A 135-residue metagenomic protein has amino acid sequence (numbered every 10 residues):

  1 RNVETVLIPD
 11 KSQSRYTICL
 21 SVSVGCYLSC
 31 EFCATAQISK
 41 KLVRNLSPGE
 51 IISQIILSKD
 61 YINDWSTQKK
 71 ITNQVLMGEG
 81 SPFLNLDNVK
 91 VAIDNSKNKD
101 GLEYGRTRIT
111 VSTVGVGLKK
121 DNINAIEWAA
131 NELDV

Functional and structural regions predicted by a protein language model:
R1-Q13: Conserved AdoMet
N2, T17, R108: A residue-level signal for beta-strand positions that form part of recognition/binding surfaces within mature
E4, Q54, S81: Acidic-residue sensor for enzyme active/binding pockets
E4, R15-Y16, C30, L84 (+1 more regions): Short acidic, gly/pro-rich beta-turn/loop elements at beta-sheet edges and active-site/ligand-binding grooves
V6, S23, V114: Anionic group-transfer/hydrolysis microenvironments
I8, C26, C30, D64 (+1 more regions): Amphipathic, alpha-helical segments enriched in basic
D10-S53, L57: Canonical Radical SAM [4Fe-4S] cluster-binding loop centered on the CxxxCxxC motif and its immediate flanking residues
D60-V135: Conserved AdoMet/S-adenosylmethionine-binding subsite of the radical SAM
